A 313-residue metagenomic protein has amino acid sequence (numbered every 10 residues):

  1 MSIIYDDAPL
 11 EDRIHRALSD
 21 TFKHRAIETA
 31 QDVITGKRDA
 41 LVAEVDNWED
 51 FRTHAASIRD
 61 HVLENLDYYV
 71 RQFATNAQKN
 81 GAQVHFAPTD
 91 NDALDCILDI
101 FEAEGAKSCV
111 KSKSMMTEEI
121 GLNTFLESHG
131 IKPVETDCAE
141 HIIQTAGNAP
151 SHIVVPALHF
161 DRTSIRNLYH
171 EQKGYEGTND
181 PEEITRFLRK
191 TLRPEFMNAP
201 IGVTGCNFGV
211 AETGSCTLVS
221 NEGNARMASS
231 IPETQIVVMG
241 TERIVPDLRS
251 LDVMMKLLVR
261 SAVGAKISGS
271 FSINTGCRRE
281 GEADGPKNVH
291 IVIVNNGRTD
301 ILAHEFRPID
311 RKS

Functional and structural regions predicted by a protein language model:
M1-P308: The feature marks the mature, well-folded catalytic cores of soluble enzymes
S313: Conserved small/polar residues in nucleotide/adenosyl-binding loops
